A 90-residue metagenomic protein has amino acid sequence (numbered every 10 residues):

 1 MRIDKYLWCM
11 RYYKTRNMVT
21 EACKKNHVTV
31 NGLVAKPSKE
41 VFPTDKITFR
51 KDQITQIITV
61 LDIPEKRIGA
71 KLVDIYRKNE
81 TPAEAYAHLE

Functional and structural regions predicted by a protein language model:
M1-R11: Extended boundary segments
K5, N17, E21, H27-E90: Strongly charged
